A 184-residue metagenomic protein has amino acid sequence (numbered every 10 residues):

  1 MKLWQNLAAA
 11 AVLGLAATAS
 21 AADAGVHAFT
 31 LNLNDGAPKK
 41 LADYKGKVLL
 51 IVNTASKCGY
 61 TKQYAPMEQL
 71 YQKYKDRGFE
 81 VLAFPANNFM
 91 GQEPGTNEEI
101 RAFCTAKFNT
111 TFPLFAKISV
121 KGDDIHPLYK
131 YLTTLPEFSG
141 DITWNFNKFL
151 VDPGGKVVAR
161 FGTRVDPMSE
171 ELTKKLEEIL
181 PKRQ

Functional and structural regions predicted by a protein language model:
M1-A8: Bacterial N-terminal signal peptides that target proteins for export
A8-A16: Bacterial N-terminal signal peptides
S20-A42, P127: N-terminal "domain-start" segment that seeds a small globular fold
N53-K57: Amphipathic alpha-helical repeat scaffolds
Y60-H126: Structural microenvironment flanking redox-active thiols in thiol-disulfide oxidoreductases
P127-Q184: Thiol-/selenol-based redox modules, centered on thioredoxin-like and closely related oxidoreductase domains
